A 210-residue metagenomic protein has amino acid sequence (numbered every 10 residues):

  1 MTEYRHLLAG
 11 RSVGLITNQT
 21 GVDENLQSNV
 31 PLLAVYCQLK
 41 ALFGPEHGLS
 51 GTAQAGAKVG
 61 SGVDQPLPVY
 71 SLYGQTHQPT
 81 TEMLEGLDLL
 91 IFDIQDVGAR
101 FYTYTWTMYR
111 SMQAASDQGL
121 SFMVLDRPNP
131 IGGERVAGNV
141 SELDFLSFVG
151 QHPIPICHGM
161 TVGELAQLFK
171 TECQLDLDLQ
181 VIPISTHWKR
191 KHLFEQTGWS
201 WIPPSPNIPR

Functional and structural regions predicted by a protein language model:
M1-Q38: N-terminal phosphate-binding or glycine-rich loops at protein starts, especially the Walker A/P-loop of NTPases
C37-L39, D117-S121: A short helix->loop->beta-strand "cap" motif at the edges of active sites that frequently abuts
K40-E46, L125: Short internal beta-strands
G51-A55, M123-F145: Glycine-rich, charge-decorated loop segments at or immediately adjacent to ligand/cofactor-binding or catalytic sites
A55-L87, A99: Glycine-rich oxoanion-binding loops at beta->alpha junctions
D88-L89, D126: Structural motif
D96-M108: Glycine/threonine-rich flexible loop motifs
L146-R210: Conserved anion/nucleotide-ligand pocket segment
